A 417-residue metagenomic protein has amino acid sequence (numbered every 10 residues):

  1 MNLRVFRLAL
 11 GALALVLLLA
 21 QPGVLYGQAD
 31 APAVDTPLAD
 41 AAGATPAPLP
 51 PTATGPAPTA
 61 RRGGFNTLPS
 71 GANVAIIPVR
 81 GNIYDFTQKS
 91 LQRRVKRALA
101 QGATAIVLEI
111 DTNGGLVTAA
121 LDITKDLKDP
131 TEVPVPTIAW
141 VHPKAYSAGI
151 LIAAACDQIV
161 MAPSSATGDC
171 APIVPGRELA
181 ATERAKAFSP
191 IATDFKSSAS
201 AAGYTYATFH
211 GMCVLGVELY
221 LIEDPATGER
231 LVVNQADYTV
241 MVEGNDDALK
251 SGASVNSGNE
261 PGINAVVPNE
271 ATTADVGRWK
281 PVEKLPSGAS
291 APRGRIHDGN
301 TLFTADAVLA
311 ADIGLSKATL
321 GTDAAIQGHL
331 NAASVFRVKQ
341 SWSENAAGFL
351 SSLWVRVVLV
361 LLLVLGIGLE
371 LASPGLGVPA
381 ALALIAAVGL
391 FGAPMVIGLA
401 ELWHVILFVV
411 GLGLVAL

Functional and structural regions predicted by a protein language model:
M1-F6: N-terminal secretory signal peptides that target proteins for export/translocation
A9-Y26: Bacterial N-terminal signal peptides
V16-L19, I110, D126, A416-L417: Proteins with a high burden of low-complexity, intrinsically disordered sequence enriched in S/T/G/P/A and R, requiring
V24-A347: Soluble extramembrane regions of membrane proteins in the secretory/endomembrane system
S343-L417: Transmembrane alpha-helical segments that form the functional core of multipass membrane systems
